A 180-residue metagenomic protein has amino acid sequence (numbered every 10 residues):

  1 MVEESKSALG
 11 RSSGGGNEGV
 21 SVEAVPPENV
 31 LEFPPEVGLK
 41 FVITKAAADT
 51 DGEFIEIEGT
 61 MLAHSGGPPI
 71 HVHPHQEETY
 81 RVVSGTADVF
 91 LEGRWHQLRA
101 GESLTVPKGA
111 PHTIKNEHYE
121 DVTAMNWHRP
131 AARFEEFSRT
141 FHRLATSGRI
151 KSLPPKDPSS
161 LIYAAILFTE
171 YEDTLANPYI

Functional and structural regions predicted by a protein language model:
M1-L39, T44-F54, S65-I70, P74-Q76 (+2 more regions): Jelly-roll (double-stranded beta-helix
I57-E58: Short, hydrophobic/proline-enriched secondary-structure or compact coil segments at domain edges
